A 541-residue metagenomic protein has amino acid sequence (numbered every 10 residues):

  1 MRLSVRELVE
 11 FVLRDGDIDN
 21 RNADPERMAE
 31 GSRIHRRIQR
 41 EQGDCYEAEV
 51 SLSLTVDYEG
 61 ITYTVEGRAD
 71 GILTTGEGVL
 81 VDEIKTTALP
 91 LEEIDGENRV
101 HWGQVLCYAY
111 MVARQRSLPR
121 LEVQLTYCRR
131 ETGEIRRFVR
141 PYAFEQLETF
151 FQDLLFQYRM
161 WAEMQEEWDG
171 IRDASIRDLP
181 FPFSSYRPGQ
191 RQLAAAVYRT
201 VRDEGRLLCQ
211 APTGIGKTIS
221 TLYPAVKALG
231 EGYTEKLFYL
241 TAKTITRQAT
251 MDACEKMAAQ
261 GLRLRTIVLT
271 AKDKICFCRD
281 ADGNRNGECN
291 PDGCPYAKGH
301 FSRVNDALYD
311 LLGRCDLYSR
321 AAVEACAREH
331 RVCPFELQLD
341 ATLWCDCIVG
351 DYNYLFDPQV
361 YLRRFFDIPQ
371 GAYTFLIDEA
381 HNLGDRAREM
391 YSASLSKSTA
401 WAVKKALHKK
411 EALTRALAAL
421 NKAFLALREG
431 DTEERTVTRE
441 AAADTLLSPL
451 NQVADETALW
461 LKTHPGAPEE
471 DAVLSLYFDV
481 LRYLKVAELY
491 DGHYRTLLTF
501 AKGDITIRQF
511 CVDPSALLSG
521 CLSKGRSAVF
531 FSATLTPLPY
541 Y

Functional and structural regions predicted by a protein language model:
M1-G78, R99: Metal-dependent nuclease catalytic cores that hydrolyze phosphodiester bonds in DNA/RNA, characterized by
L54-E148: Mg2+/Mn2+-dependent nuclease catalytic core
E167-Q210: Conserved pre-motif I regulatory segment
D173-I176, P180, Y233-I348, F356 (+3 more regions): A substrate-engagement module of RecA-like helicase motors
Y198-R199, T218-Y233, D252-M257: Walker A/P-loop NTP-binding motif
R202-P224: Walker A/P-loop
T221, Q248, D252, R328-C347 (+2 more regions): Signature of the SF2 helicase/ATPase Hel1-core->accessory helical subdomain module
V323-I348, P358-F366, L459-Y541: A contiguous, basic/glycine-rich beta-loop/short-helix subdomain that forms a polymer-engagement track
